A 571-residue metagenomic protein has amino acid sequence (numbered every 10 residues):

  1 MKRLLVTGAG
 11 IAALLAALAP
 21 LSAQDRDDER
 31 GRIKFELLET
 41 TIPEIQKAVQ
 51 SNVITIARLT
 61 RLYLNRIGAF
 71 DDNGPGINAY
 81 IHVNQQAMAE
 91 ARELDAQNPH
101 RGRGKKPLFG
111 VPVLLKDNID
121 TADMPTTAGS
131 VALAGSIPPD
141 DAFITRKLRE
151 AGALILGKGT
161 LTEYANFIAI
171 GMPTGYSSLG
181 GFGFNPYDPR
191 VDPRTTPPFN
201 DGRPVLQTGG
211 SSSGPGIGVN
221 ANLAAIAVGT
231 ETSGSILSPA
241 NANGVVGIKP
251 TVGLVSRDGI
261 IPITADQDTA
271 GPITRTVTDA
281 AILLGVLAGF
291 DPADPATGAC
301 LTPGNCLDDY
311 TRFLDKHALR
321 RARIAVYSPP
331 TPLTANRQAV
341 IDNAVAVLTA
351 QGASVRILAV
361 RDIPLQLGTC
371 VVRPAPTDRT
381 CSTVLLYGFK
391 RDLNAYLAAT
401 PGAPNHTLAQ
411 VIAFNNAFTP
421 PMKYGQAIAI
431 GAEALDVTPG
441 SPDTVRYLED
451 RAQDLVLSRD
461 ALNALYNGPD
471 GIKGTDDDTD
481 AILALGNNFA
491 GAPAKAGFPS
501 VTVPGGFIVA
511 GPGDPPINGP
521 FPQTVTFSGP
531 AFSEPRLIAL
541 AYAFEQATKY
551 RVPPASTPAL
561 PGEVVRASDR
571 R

Functional and structural regions predicted by a protein language model:
G8-A17: Bacterial N-terminal signal peptides
Q24-G135, L161-A169, G298-A299, P303 (+2 more regions): Short, well-ordered alpha-helical
I33, L108-V131, F313-P329, P376 (+3 more regions): Short helix-loop capping/hinge segments that flank enzyme active sites or metal/cofactor-binding pockets
L38, I119, P125, T269 (+1 more regions): Gly/Ser-rich, acidic/histidine-flanked active-site/gating loops
K47-I54, L64-G76, Q85-M88, R92-P99 (+9 more regions): Sec-exported extracytoplasmic/periplasmic mature domains
N52, G110, E150, A224 (+1 more regions): Glycine-rich, small-residue loops and helix-cap segments that act as flexible hinges at active-site edges
A69, A221-S328, D342, V347-T349 (+2 more regions): Structural helix-boundary/capping segments
N73, P107-D268, P295-L301, Y327 (+1 more regions): Short glycine/serine-rich loop/turn segments
